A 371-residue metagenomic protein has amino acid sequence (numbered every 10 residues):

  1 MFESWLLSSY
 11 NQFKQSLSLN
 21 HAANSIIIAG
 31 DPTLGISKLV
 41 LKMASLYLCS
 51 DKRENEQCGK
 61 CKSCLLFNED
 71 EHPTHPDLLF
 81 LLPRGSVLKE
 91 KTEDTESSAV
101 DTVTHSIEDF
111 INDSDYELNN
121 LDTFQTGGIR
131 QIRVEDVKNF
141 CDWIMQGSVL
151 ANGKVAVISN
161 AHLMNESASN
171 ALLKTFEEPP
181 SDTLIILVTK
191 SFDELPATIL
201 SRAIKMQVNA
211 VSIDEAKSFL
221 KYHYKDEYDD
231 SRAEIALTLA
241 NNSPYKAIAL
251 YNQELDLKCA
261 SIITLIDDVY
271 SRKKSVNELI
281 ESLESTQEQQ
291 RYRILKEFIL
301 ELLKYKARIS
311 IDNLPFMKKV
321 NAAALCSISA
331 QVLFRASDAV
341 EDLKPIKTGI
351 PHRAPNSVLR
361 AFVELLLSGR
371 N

Functional and structural regions predicted by a protein language model:
M1-Q57, K62-L66, S181-L184, K190-N371: Charged, glycine-rich active-site and insertion segments that engage polyanionic ligands
F2-S167: Clamp-loader machinery-focused feature within the broader ASCE/P-loop NTPase space
H72-T74, P179, I199: Short, structurally constrained coil/turn elements that cap an alpha-helix or connect an alpha-helix to the following
N112-S114, C141-M145, V188-T189, I311-M317: Short hydrophobic/aromatic-rich motifs at helix boundaries and adjacent loops
D142, K174, S201: Conserved adenine-binding aromatic site and its adjacent loop/helix in ATP-hydrolyzing domains
M145, N170-S181: Conserved catalytic/switch belt of AAA+ P-loop NTPases
V155-S159, L172, T183-T189: Structural recognition of the conserved hydrophobic beta-strand(s) that form the central parallel beta-sheet of P-loop
